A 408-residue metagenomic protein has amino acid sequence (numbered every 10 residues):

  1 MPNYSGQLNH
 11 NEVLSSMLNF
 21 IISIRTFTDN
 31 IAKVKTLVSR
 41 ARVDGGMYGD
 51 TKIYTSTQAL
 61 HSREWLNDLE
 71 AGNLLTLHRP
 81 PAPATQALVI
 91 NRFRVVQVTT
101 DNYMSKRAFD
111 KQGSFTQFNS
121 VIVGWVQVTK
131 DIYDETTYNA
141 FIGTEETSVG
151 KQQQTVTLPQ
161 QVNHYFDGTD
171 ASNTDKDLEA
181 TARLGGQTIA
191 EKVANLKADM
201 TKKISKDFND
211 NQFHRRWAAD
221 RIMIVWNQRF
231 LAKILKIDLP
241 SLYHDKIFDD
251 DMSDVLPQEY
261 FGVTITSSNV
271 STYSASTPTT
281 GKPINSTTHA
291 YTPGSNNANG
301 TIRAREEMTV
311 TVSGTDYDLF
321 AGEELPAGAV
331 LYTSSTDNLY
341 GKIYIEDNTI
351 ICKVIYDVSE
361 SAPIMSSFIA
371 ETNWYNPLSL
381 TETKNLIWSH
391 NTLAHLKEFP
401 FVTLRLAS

Functional and structural regions predicted by a protein language model:
M1-T28, F248-S408: Extended, compositionally biased alpha-helical segments that mediate assembly or anchoring
L8-V98: Assembly/oligomerization interface modules of large self-assembling protein complexes
S16-F20, S120, G124, E135-A140 (+5 more regions): Charged/polar, solvent-exposed surface patches and flexible loops
I24, T28, T129, Y133 (+5 more regions): Short secondary-structure junctions and interdomain/linker hinges
I31-L37, I132-E135, I142, E146-K151 (+2 more regions): Short glycine-rich, low-complexity/disordered patches
P81-T155, E382-H390: Long, contiguous amphipathic alpha-helices that act as assembly "spine/axial" helices in icosahedral shell and virion
A84-Q86, N209-Q212, T372-W374: Intrinsically disordered, low-complexity boundary segments flanking structured domains
K151-Y317: Extended, solvent-exposed, turn-rich assembly/linker loops in the middle of proteins
